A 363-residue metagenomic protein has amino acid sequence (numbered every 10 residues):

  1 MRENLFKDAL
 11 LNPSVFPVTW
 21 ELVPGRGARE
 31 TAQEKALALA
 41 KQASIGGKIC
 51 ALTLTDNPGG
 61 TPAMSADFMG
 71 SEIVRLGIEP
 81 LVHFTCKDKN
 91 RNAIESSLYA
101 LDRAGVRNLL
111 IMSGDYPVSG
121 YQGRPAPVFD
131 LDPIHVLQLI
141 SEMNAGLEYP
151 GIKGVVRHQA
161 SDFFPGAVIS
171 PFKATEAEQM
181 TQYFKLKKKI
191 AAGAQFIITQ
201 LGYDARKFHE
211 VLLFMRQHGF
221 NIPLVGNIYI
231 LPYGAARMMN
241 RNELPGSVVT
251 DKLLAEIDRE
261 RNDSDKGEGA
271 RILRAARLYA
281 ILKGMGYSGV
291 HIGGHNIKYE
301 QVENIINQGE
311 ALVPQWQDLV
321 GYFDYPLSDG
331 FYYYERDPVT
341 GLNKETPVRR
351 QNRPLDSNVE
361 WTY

Functional and structural regions predicted by a protein language model:
M1-C50: Conserved N-terminal beta1-alpha1 strand-loop-helix module at the mouth
E3-A9, E30, G114, P127-E176 (+4 more regions): Active-site pocket-lining/capping segments in soluble small-molecule metabolic enzymes
D8-P13, A40-G47, D67-G77, L98-V106 (+5 more regions): Acidic (Asp/Glu)-rich catalytic clusters
V18-P24, C50-L54, P80-F84, L109-I111 (+5 more regions): Hydrophobic faces of well-ordered beta-strands that scaffold small-molecule active sites in alpha/beta enzyme cores
P24-R29, I49-M69, P117-P127, A194-E210 (+1 more regions): Glycine-rich, proline-tolerant flexible connector loops at the mouths of alpha/beta enzymes
G27-A43, A66, R91-L98, E176-K188 (+1 more regions): Short, acidic/polar
R91-R103, Q179-L186, E210-L213, Y233-M238 (+2 more regions): Catalytic cores of alpha/beta
N92-S141: Flexible, glycine-rich active-site loops centered on histidine and acidic residues that chelate a metal or position
